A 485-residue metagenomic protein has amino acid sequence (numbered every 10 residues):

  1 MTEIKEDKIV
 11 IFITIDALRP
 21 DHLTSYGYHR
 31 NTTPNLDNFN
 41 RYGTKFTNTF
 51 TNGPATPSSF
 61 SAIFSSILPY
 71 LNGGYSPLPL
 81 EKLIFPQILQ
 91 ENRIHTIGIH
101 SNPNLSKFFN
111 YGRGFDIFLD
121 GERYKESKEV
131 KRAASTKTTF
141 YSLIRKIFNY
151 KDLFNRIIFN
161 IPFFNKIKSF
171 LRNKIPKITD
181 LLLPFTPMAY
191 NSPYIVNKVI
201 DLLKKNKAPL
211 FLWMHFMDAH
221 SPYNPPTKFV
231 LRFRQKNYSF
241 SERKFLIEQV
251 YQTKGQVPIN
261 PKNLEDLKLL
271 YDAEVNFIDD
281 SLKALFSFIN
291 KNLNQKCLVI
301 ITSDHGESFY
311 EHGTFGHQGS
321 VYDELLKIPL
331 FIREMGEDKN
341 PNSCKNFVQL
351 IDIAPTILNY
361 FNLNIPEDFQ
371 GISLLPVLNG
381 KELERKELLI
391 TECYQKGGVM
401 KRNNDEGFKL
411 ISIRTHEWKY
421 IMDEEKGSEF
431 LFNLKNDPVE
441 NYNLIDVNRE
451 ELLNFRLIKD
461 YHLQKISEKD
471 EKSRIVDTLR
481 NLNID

Functional and structural regions predicted by a protein language model:
M1-D485: Catalytic domains that recognize anionic headgroups
